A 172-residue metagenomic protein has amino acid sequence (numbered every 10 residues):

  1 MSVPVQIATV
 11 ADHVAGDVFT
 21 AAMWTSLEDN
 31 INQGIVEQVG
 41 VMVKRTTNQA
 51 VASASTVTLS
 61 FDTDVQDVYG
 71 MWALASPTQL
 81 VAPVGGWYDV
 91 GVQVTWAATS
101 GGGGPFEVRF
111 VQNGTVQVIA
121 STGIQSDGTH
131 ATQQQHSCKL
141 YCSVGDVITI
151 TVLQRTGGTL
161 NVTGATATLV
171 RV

Functional and structural regions predicted by a protein language model:
S2-V172: Extracellular jelly-roll beta-sandwich "head" domains, especially the C-terminal globular C1q domain
